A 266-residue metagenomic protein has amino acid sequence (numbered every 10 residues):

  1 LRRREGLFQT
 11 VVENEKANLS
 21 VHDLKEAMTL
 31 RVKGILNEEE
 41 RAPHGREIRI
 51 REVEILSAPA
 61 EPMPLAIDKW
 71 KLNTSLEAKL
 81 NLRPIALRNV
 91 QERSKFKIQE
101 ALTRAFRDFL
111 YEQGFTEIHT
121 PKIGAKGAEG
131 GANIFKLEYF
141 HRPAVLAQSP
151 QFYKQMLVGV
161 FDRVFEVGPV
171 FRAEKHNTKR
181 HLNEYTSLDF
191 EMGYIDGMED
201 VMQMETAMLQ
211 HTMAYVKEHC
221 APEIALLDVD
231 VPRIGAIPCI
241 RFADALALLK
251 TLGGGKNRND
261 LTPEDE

Functional and structural regions predicted by a protein language model:
L1-I195: Class II aminoacyl-tRNA synthetase-like tRNA-binding/catalytic domains
E129-N133, A207-E266: Metal-assisted phosphate- and nucleotidyl-transfer catalytic regions
F161, F165, D196-E218: His/Asp/Glu-rich mid-to-C-terminal helical/loop segments that flank catalytic regions of hydrolases
